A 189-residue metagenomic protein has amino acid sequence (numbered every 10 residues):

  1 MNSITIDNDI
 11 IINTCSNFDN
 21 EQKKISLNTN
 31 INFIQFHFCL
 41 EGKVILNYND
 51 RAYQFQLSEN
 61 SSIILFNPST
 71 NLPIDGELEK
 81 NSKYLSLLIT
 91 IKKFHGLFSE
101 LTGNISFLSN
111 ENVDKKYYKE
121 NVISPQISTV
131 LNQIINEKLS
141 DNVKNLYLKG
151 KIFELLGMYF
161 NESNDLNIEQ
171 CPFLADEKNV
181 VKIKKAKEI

Functional and structural regions predicted by a protein language model:
N2-I105: N-terminal regulatory/effector-sensing and dimerization cores that precede helix-turn-helix DNA-binding domains
F94-L97, L101-L131: A short mid-domain helix/strand-loop element embedded in enzyme catalytic domains that forms or borders the active-site
S109-V122, K138-Y147, M158-E188: Short, Lys/Arg-enriched, Trp-marked, Pro/Gly-tolerant hinge/linker segments that flank
I134-E137, L155: Extended serine/threonine-enriched, polar tracts that run as long, contiguous segments within proteins
